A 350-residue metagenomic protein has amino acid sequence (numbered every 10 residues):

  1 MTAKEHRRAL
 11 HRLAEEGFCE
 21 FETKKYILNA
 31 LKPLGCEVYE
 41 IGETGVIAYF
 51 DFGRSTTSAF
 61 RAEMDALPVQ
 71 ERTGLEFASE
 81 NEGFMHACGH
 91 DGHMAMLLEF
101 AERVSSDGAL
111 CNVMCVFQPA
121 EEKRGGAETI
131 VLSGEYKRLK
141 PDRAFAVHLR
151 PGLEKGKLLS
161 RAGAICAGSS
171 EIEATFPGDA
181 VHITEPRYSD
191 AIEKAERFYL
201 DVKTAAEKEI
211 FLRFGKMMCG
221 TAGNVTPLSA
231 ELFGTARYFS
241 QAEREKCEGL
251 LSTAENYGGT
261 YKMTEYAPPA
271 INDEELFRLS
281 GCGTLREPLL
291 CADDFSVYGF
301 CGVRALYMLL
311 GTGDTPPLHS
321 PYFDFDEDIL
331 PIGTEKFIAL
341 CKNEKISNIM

Functional and structural regions predicted by a protein language model:
M1-H86, D91, A95, E102-C111: Acidic/His- and Gly-rich active-site-bordering loop/insert found across diverse amide/peptide-bond hydrolases
L10, A48, F60, H90 (+6 more regions): Divalent metal-coordination and catalytic microenvironments
E20, E40, P141, T204-F214 (+4 more regions): Flexible, glycine/charged-enriched surface loops at secondary-structure junctions
L67-V69, L75-M85, D91-G92, D107-K216 (+1 more regions): Histidine/acidic-residue-rich, glycine-tolerant segments that coordinate divalent metal ions
A191-K194, G223-C247: A conserved active-site cap/scaffold subdomain adjacent to cofactor or substrate pockets
F198, E245-E255: Short amphipathic alpha-helices in soluble, non-transmembrane regions that often serve as interface/regulatory elements
R213-G220, T235-Y238, T260-F277, R286-V297 (+1 more regions): A short beta-alpha structural unit
T284-E344: Zn-dependent metallopeptidase/amidohydrolase metal-coordination segment
